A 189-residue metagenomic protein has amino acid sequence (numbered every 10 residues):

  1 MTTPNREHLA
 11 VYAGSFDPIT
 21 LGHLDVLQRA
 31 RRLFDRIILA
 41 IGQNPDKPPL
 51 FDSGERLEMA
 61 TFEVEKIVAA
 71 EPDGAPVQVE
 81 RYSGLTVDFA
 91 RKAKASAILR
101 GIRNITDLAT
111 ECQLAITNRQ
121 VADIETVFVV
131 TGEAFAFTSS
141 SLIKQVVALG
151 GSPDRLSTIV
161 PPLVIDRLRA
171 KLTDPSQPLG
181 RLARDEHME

Functional and structural regions predicted by a protein language model:
M1-E189: Nucleotidyltransferase catalytic core that binds NTPs
